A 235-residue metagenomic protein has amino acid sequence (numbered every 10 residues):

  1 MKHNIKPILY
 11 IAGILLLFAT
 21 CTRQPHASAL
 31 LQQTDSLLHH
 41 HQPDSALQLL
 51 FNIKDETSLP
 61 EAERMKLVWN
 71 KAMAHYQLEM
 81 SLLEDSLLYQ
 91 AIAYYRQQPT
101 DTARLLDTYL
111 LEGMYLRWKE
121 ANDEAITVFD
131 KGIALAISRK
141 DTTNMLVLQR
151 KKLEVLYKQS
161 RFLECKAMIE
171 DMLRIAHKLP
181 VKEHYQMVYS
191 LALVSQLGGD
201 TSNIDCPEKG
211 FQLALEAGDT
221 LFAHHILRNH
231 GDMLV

Functional and structural regions predicted by a protein language model:
M1-L9: Bacterial N-terminal signal peptides that target proteins for export
N4, L17, S58-P60: A general, composition-driven signal for non-globular sequence regions
Y10-A19: Bacterial N-terminal signal peptides
C21-V235: A "functional boundary" signal
